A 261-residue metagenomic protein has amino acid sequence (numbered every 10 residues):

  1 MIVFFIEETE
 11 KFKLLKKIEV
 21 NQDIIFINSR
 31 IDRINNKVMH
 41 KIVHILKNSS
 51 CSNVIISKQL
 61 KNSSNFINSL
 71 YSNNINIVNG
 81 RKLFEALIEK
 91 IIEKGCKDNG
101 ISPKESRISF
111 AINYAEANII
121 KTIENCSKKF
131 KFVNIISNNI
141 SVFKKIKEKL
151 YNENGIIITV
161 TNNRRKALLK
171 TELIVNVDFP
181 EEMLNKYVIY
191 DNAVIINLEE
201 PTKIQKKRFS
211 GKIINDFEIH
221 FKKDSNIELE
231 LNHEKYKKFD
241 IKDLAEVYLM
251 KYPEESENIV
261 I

Functional and structural regions predicted by a protein language model:
M1-E8, N53-I56, E105-Y114, N134-I136 (+1 more regions): Short hydrophobic beta-strand segments
M1-N21: N-terminal basic/disordered segments at the start of proteins
F12-K13, L60-I67, N118-I119, I140-K147 (+2 more regions): Short, charged/polar "capping" segments at the starts of alpha-helices and the immediately preceding loops
I34-N48, E89-I92, I119-I123: Well-ordered, non-membrane alpha-helical segments in soluble/globular domains
V43-L87: Phosphate/diphosphate ligand-binding glycine-rich loop within oxidoreductases
K97-R165: Glycine-rich phosphate/diphosphate-binding loop of Rossmann-like nucleotide-binding domains
I156-K222: Rossmann-like adenosine-cofactor binding region
A193-I261: Adenosine-phosphate binding glycine-rich loop
